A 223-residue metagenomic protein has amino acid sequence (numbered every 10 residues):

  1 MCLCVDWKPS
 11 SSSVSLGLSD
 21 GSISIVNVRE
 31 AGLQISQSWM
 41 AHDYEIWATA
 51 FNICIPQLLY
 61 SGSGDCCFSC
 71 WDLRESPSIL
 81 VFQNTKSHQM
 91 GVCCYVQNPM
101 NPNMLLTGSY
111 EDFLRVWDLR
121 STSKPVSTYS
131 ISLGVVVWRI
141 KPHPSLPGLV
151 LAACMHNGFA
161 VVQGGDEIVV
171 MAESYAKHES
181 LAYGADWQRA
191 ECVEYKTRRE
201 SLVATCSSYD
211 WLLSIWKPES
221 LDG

Functional and structural regions predicted by a protein language model:
M1-K8, D43-F51, Q89-Q97, G134-P142 (+1 more regions): Canonical WD40 repeat/beta-propeller blade segments in eukaryotic WD-repeat proteins
P9-I46, A50-L59, G64-V92, V96-N103 (+4 more regions): Per-blade loop-tip surfaces of WD-repeat and WD-like beta-propellers in eukaryotic adaptors/scaffolds
L149-A152, V203-T205: Short beta-strand elements that form the blades of beta-propeller/WD-repeat-like and other beta-sheet-rich scaffold
L151, N157-Y195: Ankyrin-repeat and related helical/solenoid repeat scaffolds used for protein-protein interactions
G184, R189, V193-G223: Blade-level signature of beta-propeller repeat domains, shared across WD40, Kelch, NHL, RCC1 and BNR/Asp-box propellers
